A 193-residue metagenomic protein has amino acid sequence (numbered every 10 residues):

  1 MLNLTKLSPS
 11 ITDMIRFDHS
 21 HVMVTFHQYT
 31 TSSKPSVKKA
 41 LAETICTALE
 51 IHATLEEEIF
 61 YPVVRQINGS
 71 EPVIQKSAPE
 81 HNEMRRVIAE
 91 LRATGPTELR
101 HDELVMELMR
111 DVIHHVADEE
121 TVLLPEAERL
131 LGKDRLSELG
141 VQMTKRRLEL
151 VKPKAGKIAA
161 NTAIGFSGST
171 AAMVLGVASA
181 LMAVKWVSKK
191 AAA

Functional and structural regions predicted by a protein language model:
M1-A193: Small-residue-biased structural context
